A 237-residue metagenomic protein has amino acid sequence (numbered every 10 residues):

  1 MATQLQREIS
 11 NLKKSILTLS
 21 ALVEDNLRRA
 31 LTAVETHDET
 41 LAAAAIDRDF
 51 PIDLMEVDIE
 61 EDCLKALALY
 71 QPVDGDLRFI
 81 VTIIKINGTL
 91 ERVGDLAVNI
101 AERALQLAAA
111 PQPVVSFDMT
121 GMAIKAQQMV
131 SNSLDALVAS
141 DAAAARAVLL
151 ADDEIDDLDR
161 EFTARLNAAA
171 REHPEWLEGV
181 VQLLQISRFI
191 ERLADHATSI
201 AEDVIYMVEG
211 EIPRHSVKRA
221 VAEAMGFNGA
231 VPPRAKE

Functional and structural regions predicted by a protein language model:
M1-E237: Cytosolic, long alpha-helical scaffolding segments
